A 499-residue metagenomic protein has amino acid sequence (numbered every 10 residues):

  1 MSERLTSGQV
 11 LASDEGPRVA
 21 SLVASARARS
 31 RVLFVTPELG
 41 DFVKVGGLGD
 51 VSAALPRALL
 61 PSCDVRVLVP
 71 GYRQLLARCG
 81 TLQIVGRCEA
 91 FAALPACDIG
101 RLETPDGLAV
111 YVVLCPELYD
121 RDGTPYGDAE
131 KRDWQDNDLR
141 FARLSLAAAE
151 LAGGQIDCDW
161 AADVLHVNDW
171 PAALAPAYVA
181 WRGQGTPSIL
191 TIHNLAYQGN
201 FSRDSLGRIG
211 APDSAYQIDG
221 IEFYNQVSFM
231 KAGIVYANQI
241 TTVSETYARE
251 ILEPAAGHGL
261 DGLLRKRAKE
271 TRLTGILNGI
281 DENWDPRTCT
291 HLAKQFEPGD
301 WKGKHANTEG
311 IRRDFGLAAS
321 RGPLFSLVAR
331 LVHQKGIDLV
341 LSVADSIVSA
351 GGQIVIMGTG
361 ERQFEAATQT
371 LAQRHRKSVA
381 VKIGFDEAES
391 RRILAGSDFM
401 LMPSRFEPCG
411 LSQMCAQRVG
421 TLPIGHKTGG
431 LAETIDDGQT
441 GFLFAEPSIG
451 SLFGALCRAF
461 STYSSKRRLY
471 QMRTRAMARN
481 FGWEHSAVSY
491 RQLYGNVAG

Functional and structural regions predicted by a protein language model:
M1-G499: Catalytic cores of nucleotide-sugar-dependent glycosyltransferases that transfer UDP/GDP/TDP-activated
